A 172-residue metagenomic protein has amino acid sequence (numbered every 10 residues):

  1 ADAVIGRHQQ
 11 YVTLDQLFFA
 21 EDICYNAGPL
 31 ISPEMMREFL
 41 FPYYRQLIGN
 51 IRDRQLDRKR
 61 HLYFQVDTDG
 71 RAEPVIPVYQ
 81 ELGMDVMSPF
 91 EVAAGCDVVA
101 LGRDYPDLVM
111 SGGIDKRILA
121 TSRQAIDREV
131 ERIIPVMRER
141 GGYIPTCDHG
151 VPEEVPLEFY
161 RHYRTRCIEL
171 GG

Functional and structural regions predicted by a protein language model:
A1-G172: Active-site loop segments of alpha/beta catalytic cores
